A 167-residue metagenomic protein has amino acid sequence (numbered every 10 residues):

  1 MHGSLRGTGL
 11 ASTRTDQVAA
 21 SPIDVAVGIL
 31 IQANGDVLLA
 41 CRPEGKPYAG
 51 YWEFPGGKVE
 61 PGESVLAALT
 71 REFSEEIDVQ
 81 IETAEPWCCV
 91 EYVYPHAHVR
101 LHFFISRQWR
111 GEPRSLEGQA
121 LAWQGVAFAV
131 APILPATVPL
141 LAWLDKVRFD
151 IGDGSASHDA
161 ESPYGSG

Functional and structural regions predicted by a protein language model:
T8-G9, T13-V37, K58: Conserved N-terminal beta-strand and adjoining loop/helix that marks the start of the Nudix/MutT-like hydrolase domain
A20, I29, E44, E91 (+3 more regions): Short secondary-structure boundary/capping segments
P22-D24, S74, D78-R110: Active-site segment of metal-dependent pyrophosphate-handling enzymes, primarily the Nudix hydrolase catalytic core
I29, L39, L101-I105, W123: Conserved hydrophobic/aromatic beta-strand scaffold that supports enzyme active sites
Q32-G35, P43, R107-E112, V126-F128: Short loop segments at secondary-structure junctions
D36-E75: Conserved Nudix-box catalytic region and its N-terminal flanking loop in Nudix hydrolases and closely related
I105, P113-K146: NUDIX/MutT-family hydrolases
P135-G167: Charged phosphate-binding loop/patch that engages nucleotide di/tri-phosphates or the phosphate backbone of nucleic
